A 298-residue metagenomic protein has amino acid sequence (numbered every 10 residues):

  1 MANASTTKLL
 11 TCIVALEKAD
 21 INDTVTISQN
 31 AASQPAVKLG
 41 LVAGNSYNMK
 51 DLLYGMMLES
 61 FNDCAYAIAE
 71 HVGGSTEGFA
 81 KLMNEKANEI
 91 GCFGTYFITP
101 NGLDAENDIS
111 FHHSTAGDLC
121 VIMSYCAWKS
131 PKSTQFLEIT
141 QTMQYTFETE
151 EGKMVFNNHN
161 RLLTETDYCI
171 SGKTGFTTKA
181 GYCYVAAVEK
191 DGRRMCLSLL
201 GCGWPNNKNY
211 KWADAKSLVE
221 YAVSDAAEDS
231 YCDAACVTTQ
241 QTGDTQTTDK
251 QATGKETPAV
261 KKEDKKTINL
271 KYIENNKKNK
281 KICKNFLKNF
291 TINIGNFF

Functional and structural regions predicted by a protein language model:
M1-G117, A127-K129: Active-site-adjacent loops and short helices of periplasmic peptidoglycan-processing enzymes
C92-Y96, D108-F298: Domain-terminus/edge residues, biased toward the C-terminal soluble/receptor-binding domains of extracytoplasmic
